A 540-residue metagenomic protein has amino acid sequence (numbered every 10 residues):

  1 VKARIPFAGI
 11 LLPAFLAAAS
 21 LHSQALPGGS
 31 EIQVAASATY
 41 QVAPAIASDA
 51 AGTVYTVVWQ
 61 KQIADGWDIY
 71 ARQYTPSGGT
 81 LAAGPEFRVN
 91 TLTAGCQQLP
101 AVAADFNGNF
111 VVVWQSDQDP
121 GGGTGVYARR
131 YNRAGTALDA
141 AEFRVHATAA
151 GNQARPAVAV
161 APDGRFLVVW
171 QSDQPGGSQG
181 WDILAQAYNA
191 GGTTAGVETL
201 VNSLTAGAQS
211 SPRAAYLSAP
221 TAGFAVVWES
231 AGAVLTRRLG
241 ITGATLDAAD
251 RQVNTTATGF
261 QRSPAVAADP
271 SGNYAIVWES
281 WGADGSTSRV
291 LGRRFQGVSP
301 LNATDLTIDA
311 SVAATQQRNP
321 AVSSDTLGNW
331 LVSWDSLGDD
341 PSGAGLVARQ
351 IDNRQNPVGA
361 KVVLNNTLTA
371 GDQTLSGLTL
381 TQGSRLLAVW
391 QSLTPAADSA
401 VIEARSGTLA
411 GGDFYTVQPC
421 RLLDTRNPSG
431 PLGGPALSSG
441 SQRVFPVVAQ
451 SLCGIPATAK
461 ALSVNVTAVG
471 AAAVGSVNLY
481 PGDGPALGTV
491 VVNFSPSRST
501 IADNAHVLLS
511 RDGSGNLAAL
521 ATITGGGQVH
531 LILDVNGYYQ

Functional and structural regions predicted by a protein language model:
V1-R4: N-terminal secretory signal peptides that target proteins for export/translocation
A8-S20: Bacterial N-terminal signal peptides
Q24-A410: Extracellular, repeat-based ectodomains that mediate carbohydrate processing or recognition
L409-Q540: Short edge beta-strands and adjacent beta->alpha junctions
